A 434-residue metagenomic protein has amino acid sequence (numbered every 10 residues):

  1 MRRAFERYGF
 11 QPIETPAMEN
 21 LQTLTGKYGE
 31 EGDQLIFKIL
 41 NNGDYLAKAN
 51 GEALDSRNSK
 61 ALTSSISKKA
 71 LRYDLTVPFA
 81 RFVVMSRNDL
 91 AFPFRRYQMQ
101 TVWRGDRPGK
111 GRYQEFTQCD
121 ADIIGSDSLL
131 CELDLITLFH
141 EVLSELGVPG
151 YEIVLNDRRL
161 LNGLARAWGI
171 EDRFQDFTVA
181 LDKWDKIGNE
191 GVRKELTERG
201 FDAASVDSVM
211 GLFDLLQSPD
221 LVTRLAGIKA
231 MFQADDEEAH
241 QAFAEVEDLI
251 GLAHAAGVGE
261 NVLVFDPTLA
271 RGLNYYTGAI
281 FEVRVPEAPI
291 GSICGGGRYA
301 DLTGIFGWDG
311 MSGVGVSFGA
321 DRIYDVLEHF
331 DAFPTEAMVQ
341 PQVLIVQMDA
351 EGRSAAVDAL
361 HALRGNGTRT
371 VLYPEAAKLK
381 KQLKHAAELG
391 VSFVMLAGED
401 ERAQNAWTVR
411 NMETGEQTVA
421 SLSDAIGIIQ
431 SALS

Functional and structural regions predicted by a protein language model:
M1, G43, L164-E171, K194: Phosphate-rich ligand and nucleic-acid binding surfaces
M1-F10, E19-N20, R57-I66, D74-P149 (+1 more regions): Positively charged, Gly/Ser-enriched RNA/tRNA-binding surfaces
T15-M18, I153-D157, E375-A376: Acidic carboxylate-rich catalytic motifs and surrounding loops in phosphoryl-/glycosyl-chemistry enzymes
A17-K69: Polyanion/phosphate-binding surface patch
T25-G29, P108-Q114, G163-W168, Y276-G278: Short acidic, glycine/serine/threonine-rich loops at helix termini
G29, G188-G191, D349, G398: Glycine-centered helix-coil hinge/cap
Q34-L46, I170-G191, V285-P286: Acidic, His- and aromatic-enriched active-site or binding-groove loops in soluble protein domains that engage sugars
G150-L160, F177-T178, L263-T268: Short, surface-exposed recognition loops or helix-turn segments adjacent to catalytic cores
